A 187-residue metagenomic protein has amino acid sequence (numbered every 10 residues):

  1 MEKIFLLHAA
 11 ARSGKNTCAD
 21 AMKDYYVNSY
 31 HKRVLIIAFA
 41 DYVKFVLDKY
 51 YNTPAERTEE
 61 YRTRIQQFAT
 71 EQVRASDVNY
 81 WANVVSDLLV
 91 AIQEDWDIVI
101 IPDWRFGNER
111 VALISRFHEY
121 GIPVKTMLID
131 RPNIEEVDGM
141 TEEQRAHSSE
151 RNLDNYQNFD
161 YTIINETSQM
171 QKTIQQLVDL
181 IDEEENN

Functional and structural regions predicted by a protein language model:
A10: P-loop (Walker A) phosphate-binding loop of NTP-binding proteins
K15: Conserved lysine of the Walker
C18: Hydrophobic positions on the alpha1 helix immediately C-terminal to the Walker A/P-loop
D24-L35: Post-Walker A helix-loop "phosphate-sensing" segment adjacent to the P-loop in P-loop NTPases
A38-V99, R105: ATP-dependent small-molecule kinase phosphotransfer cores that center on conserved nucleotide phosphate-binding segments
N79, V84, K125-N187: Small-molecule kinase domains that catalyze NTP-dependent phosphoryl transfer to phosphate-bearing small molecules
V85-E143: ATP-dependent NMP and nucleoside kinases share a basic, alpha-helical "lid"
